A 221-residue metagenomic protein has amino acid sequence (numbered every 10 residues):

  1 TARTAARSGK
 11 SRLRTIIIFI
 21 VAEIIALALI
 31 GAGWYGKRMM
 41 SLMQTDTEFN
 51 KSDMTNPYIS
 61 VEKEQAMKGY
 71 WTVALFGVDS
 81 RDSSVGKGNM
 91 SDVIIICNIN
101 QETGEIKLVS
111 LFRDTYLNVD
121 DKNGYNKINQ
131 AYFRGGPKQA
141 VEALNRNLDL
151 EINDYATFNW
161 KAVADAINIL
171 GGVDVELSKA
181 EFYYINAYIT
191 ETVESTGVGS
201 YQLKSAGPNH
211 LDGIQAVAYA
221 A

Functional and structural regions predicted by a protein language model:
A2-A221: Non-catalytic, solvent-exposed segments at the cell envelope interface
